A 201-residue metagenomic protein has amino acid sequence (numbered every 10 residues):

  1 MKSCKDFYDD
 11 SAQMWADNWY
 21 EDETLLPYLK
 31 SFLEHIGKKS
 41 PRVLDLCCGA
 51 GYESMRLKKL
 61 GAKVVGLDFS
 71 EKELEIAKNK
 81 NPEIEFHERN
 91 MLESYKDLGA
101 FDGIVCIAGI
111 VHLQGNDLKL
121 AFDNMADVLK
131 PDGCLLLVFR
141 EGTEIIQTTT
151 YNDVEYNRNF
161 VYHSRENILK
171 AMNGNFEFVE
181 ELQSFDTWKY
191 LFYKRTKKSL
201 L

Functional and structural regions predicted by a protein language model:
M1-S40, A50-K96, D117-L120, N124 (+1 more regions): Class I (Rossmann-like) S-adenosyl-L-methionine-dependent methyltransferase catalytic domain, capturing the SAM-binding
C47: Conserved S-adenosyl-L-methionine
K96-I104: A short acidic, Gly/Pro-enriched loop at the edge of an enzyme's catalytic core that lines a small-molecule cofactor
C106-G109: A short beta-strand submotif of the Rossmann-like class I SAM-dependent methyltransferase core that lines
Q114-G115, L129-K130: Helix-to-beta-strand junctions that scaffold the AdoMet/dcAdoMet cofactor pocket in Class I SAM-dependent enzymes
